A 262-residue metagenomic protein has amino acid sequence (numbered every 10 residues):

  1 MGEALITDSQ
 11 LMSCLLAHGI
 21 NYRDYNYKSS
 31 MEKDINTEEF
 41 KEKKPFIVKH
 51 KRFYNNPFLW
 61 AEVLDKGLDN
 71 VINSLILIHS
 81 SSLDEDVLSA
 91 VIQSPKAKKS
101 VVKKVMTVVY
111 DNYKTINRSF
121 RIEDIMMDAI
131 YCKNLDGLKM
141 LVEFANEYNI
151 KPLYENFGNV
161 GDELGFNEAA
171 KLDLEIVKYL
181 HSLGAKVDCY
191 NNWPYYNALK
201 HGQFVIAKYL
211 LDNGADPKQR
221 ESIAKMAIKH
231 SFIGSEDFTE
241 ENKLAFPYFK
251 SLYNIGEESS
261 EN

Functional and structural regions predicted by a protein language model:
M1-L68: Cullin-RING E3 adaptor/co-adaptor recruitment helices
L11, K43, N70-V71, V101 (+6 more regions): Conserved ankyrin/ankyrin-like repeat signature
L15, I47, S74-L75, V105 (+6 more regions): Conserved hydrophobic site in ankyrin repeats
I20, S80-S81, K114, N146-I150 (+3 more regions): Ankyrin-repeat C-terminal turn/loop position
Y25-M31, Y54-A61, S82-I92, N117-D128 (+3 more regions): Ankyrin-repeat boundary/"N-cap" motif
E175-K178, S182-K186, V205-K208, D212: Tandem repeat domain/solenoid detector
N213-D216, I228-N262: Ankyrin-repeat-protein effector appendages
